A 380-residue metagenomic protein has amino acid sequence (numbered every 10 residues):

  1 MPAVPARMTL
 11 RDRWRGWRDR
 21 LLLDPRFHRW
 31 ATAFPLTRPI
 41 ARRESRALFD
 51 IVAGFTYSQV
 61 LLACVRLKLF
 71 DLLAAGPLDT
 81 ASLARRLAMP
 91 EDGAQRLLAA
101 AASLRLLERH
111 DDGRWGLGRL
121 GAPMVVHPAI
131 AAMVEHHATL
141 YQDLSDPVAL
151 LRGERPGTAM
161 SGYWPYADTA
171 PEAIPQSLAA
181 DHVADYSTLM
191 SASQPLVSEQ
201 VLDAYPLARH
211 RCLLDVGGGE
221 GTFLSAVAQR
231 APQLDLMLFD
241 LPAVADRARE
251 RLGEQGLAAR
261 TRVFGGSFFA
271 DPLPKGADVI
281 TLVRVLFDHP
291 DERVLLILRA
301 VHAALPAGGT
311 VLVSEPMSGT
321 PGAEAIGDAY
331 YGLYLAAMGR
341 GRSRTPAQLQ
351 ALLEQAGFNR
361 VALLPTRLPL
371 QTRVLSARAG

Functional and structural regions predicted by a protein language model:
M1, D185-S191, Y331-R340: Short, Φ-rich (hydrophobic/aromatic) sequence segments
M1-R26: Eukaryotic partner-binding/assembly regions in large regulatory complexes
F27-R211: Conserved Class I S-adenosyl-L-methionine-dependent methyltransferase catalytic core
R109, L117, V313, R360-L363: Short beta-strand "wing" residues that participate in macromolecule-binding interfaces
R114-G116, G319, R367-L368: Conserved beta-strand edge residues that scaffold enzyme active sites
H127-A323, R360, L370-R373: Conserved adenosyl
L312-A356, A362: C-terminal alpha-helical "lid/dimerization" subdomain adjacent to the S-adenosyl-L-methionine
G357-G380: Core SAM-dependent methyltransferase catalytic element
